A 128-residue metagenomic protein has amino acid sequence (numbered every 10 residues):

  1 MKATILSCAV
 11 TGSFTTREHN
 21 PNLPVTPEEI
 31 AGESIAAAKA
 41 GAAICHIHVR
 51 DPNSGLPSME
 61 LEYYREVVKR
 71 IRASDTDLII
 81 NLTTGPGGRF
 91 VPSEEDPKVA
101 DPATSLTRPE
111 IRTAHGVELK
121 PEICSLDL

Functional and structural regions predicted by a protein language model:
M1-N22, G87-G88, P92-E94, L128: N-terminal small/glycine-rich loop or linker at the start of catalytic domains across soluble metabolic enzymes
A3-S7, N22, I44-H46, D77-N81 (+1 more regions): Structural preference for beta-strand elements that scaffold enzyme active sites
V10-T11, A42-D51, L82-T84: Short, conserved active-site loops that position catalytic residues or coordinate cofactors/metal ions across diverse
E18, A43-V67: Glycine-rich, proline-tolerant flexible connector loops at the mouths of alpha/beta enzymes
N22-I35: Short catalytic helix/loop segments, enriched in acidic residues and glycine and frequently bearing histidine
P27, Y64-L128: Active-site beta->alpha loop and helix N-cap motifs at the rims of alpha/beta catalytic domains
I30, A37, H48, C124: Conserved, mostly hydrophobic/aromatic
A38-K39, V117: Non-catalytic positions within long, well-ordered alpha-helices that form the structural scaffold/packing of enzyme
